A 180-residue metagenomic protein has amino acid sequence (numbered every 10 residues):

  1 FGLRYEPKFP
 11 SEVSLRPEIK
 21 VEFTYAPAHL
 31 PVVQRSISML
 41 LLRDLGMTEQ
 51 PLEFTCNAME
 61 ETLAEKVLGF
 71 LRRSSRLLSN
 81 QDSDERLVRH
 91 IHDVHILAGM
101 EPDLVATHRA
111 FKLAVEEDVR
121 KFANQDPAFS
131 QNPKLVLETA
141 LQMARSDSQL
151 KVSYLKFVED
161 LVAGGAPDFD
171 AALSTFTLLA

Functional and structural regions predicted by a protein language model:
F1-A180: Structured mid-to-C-terminal alpha-helical surface segments
